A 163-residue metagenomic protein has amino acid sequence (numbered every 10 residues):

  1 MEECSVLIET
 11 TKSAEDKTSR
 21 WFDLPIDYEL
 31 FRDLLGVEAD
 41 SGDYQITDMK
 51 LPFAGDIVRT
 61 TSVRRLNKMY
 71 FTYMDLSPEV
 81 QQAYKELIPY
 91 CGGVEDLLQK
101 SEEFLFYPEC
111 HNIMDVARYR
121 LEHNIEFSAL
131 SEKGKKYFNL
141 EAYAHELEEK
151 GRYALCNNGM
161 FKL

Functional and structural regions predicted by a protein language model:
M1, A117-L163: Acidic, proline/glycine-rich low-complexity IDRs
M1-G42: N-terminal ordered "arm"
E9-E15, M49-L51, C156-L163: Short, flexible beta-strand-to-coil junctions
Y28, I113-M114, L140: Alpha-helix initiation and N-capping motif
Y28-E95: Structured domain cores in non-transmembrane regions
G42, L76, V80, C91-E95 (+4 more regions): Short secondary-structure junctions and interdomain/linker hinges
Y84-I125, A129, K133, K162: Extracytoplasmic/secretory-pathway segments with low complexity and glycosylation-like composition
